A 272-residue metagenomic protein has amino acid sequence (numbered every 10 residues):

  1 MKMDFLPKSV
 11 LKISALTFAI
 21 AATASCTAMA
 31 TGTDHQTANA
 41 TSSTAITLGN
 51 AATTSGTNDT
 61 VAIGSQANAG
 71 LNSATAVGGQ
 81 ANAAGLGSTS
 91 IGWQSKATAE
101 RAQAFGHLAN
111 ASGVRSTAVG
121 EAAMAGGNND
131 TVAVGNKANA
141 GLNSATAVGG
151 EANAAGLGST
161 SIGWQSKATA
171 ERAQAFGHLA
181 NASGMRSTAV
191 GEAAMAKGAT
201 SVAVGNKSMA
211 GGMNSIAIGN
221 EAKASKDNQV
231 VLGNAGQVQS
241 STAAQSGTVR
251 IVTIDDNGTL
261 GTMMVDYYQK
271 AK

Functional and structural regions predicted by a protein language model:
M1-A30: Gram-negative bacterial Sec-dependent N-terminal signal peptides
S9-K12, A28, A76, Q80 (+4 more regions): Detector for intrinsically disordered, low-structure N-terminal pre-sequences
A30-S42, I46-S55, D59-S65, G78 (+9 more regions): Small/polar residue-rich beta-strand/coil "junction" motifs that cap repeat-based extracellular fibers
T60, A74, A102, A145 (+1 more regions): Short hydrophobic/aromatic beta-strand element in the GNAT-like acyltransferase core that lines or flanks the acyl-donor
S65, L71, A84-L86, W93 (+14 more regions): Surface-exposed, glycine- and small/polar-enriched segments that build interaction surfaces at terminal
